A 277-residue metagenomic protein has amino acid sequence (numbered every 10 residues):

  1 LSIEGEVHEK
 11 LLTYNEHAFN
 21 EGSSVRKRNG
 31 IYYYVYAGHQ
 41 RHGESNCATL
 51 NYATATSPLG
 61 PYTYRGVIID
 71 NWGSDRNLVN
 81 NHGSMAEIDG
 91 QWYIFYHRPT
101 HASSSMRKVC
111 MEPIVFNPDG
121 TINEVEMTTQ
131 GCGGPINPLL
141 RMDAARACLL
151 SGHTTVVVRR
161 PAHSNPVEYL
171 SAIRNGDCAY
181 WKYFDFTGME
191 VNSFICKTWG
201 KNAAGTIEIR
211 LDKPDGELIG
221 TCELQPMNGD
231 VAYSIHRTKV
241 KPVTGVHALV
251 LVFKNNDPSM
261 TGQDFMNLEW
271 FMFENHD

Functional and structural regions predicted by a protein language model:
L1-D277: Carbohydrate-active catalytic/glycan-binding domains of CAZyme proteins, especially the secreted or lumenal ectodomains
